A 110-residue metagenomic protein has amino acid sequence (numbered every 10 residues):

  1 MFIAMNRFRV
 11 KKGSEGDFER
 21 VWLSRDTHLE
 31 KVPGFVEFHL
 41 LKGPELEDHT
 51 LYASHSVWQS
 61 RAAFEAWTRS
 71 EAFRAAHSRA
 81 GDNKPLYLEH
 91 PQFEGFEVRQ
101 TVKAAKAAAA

Functional and structural regions predicted by a protein language model:
F2, H39-D48, S78-A110: Glycine-rich beta-strand-turn "strand-cap" elements at beta-sheet edges
F2-R9, H39-S70, A109: Short, well-ordered beta-strand segments in beta-rich or mixed alpha/beta enzyme and ligand-binding folds
M5-R7, L23, Q59, E97 (+1 more regions): Intrinsically disordered, low-complexity sequence elements enriched in Ser/Thr/Gly/Pro
V10, E30, Y52, V98-T101: A generic signature of intrinsically disordered, low-complexity regions enriched in glycine/proline and charged/polar
V10-F18: Short, surface-exposed ligand-recognition loops at beta-strand->loop->(often short) alpha-helix junctions that present
S14-E15, D26-T27, K31, K42-E45: Intrinsically disordered, low-complexity segments enriched in polar/charged residues with Gly/Pro, especially when
R20, S24-V36, V57-E94: An amphipathic, aromatic/His-enriched active-site/gating alpha helix that lines ligand/cofactor pockets
